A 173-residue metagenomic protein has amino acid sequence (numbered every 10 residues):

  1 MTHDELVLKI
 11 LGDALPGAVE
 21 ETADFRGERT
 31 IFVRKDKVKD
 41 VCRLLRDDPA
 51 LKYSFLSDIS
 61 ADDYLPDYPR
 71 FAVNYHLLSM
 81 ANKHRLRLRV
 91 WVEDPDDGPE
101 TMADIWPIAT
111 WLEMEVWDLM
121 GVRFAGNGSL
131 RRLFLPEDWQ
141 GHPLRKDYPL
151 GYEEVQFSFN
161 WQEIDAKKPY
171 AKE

Functional and structural regions predicted by a protein language model:
M1-E173: Terminal low-complexity/charged segments
